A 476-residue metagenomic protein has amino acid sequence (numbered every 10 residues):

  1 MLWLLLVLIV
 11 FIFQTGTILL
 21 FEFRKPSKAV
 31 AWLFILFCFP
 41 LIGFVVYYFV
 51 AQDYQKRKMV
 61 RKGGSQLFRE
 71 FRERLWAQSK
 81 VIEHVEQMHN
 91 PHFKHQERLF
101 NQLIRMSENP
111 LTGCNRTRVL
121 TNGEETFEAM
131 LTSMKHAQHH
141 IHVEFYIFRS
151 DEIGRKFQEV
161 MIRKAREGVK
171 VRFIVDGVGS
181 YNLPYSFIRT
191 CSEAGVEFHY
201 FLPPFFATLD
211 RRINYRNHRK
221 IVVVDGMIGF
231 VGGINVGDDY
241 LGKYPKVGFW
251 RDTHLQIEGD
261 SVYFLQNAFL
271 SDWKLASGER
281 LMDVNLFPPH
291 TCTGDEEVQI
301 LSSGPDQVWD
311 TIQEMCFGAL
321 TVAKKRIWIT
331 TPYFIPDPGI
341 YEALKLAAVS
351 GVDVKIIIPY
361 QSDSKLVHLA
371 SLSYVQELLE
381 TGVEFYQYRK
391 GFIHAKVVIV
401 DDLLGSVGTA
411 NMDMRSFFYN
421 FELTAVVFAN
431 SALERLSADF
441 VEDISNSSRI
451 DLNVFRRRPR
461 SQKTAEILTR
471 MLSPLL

Functional and structural regions predicted by a protein language model:
M1-E314, G318, V322, L346 (+6 more regions): N-terminal localization/anchoring segments of enzymes in phospholipid and broader phosphate metabolism
A323, Y333-K355, P359-Y360, S364: Helical hairpin unit composed of two closely spaced alpha helices linked by a short loop
T330: Short alpha-helical functional segments enriched in proximate histidine and acidic residues
E342, H368-L372: Short glycine/threonine-rich loop-to-helix capping motif typified by GTGT followed within a few residues by an Asp-Pro
F385-R389: Active-site donor-binding acidic/aromatic loop of nucleotide-activated sugar and phosphosugar transferases involved
K396: Catalytic-core elements of nucleic-acid end-processing and repair enzymes
